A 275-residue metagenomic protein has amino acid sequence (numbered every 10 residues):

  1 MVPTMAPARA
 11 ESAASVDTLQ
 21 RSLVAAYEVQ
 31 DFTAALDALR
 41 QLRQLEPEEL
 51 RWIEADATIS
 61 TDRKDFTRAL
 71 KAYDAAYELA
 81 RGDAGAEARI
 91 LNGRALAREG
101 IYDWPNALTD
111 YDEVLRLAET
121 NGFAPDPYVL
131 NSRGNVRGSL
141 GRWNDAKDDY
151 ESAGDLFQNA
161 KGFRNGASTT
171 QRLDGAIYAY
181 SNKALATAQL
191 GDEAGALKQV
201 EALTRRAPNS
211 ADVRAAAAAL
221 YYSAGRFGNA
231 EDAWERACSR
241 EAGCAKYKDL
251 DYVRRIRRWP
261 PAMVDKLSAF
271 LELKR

Functional and structural regions predicted by a protein language model:
V2-R51, A55: N-terminal leader/linker segments that initiate helical-solenoid repeat arrays
A13-A14, P47, G85-E87, A124-D126 (+4 more regions): Residue signature of alpha-solenoid helical repeat architecture, marking inter-repeat boundaries and helix-start
V24, T58, L96, N135 (+2 more regions): Residue-level recognition of tetratricopeptide repeat
E151-D155, A211, A218, Y222-K246 (+1 more regions): TPR/TPR-like (Sel1-like) alpha-helical repeat modules
G243-R275: Terminal, low-structured helical/coil segments at or just beyond the last alpha-helical repeat
